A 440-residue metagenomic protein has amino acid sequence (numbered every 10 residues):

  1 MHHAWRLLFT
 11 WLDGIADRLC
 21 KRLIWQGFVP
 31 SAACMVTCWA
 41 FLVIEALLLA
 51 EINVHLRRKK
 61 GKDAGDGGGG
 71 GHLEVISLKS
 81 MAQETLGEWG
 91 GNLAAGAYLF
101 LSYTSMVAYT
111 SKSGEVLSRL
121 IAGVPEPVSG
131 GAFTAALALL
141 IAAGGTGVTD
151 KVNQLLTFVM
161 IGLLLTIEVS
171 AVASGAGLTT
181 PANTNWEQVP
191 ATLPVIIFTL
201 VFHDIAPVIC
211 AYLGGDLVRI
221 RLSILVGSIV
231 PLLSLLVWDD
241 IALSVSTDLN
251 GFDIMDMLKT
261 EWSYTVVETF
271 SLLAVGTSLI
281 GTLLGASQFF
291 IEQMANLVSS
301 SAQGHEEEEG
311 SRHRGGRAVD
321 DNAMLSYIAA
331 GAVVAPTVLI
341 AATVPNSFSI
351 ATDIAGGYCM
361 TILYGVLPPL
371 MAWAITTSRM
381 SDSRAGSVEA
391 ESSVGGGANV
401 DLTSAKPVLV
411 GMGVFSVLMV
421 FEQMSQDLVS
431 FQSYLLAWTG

Functional and structural regions predicted by a protein language model:
M1-G27, L42-L47, K62, V75 (+3 more regions): Membrane-interface "cap" regions at the ends of multi-pass membrane proteins
H2, L7, A95-L99, R119-G145 (+5 more regions): Transmembrane alpha-helical segments of multi-pass small-molecule transport proteins
V36-L86: Juxtamembrane transmembrane-helix boundary signature
G65, G69-E88, I229-S278: TM-loop-TM module centered on a large, flexible mid-protein loop between adjacent transmembrane helices in multi-pass
T110-G131, A211-G214, L225-V230, T282-S326: Helix-loop-helix connectors at the membrane interface of multi-pass transporters/channels
V124-L137, I141-K259, L435-T439: Helix-loop-helix junctions that connect adjacent transmembrane segments in multi-pass membrane transporters
I161-S170, V275-G285, F289-F290, I328-T337 (+3 more regions): Hydrophobic alpha-helical segments of multi-pass membrane transport proteins
V344-G440: A generic transmembrane alpha-helix motif of multi-pass inner-membrane proteins
